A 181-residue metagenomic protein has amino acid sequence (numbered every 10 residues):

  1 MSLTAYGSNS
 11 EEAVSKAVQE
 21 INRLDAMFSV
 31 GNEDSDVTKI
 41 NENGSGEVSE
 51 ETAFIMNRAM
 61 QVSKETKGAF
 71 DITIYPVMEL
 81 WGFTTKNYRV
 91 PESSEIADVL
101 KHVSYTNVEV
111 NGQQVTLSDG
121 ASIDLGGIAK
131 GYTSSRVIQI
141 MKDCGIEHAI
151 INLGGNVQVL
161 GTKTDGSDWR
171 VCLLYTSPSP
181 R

Functional and structural regions predicted by a protein language model:
M1-S177, R181: Mature catalytic core of soluble alpha/beta enzymes
